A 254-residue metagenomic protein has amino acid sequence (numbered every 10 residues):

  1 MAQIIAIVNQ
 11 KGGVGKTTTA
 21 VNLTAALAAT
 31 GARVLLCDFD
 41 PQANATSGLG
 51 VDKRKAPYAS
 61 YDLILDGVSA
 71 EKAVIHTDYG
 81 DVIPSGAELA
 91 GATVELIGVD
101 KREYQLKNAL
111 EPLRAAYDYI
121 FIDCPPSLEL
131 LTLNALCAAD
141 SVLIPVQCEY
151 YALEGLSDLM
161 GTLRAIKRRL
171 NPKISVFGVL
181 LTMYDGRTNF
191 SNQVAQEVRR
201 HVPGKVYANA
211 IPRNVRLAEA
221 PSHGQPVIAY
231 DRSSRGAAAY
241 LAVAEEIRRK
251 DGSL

Functional and structural regions predicted by a protein language model:
M1-L254: P-loop NTP-binding core
